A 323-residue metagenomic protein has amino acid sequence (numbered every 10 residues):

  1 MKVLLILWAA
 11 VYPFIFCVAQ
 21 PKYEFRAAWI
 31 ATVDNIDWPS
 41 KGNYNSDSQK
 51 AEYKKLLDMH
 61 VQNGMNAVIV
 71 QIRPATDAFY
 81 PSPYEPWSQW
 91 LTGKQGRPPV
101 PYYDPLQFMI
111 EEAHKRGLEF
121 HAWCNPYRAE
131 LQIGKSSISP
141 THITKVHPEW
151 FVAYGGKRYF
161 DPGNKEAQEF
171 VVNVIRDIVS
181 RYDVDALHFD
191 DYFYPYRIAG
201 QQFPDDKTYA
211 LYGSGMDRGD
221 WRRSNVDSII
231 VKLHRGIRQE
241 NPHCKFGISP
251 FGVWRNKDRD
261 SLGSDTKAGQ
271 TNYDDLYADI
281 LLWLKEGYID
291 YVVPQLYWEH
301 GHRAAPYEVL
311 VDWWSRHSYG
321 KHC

Functional and structural regions predicted by a protein language model:
K22-A27, M65-D77, D104-V152, H188-D191 (+2 more regions): Glycine-rich, aromatic-flanked loop segments that form ligand/cofactor-binding clefts across common enzyme folds
Y23, A31-A51, E111, H121-A122 (+2 more regions): Active-site-adjacent "subsite" loops/lids of carbohydrate-active enzymes
N35-D47, W87-Y103, Y154-V172, G213-V226 (+2 more regions): The substrate-binding groove and active-site-proximal loops of carbohydrate-active enzymes, especially glycoside
A51-D77, R181-A186, L282, E286-I289: Catalytic domains of carbohydrate-active enzymes, especially glycoside hydrolases
N63-V100: Aromatic-lined carbohydrate-binding/catalytic grooves of carbohydrate-active enzymes
A78-G93, R128-Y154, D191-S214, R259-G269: Aromatic- and acidic-residue-enriched segments that line the glycan-binding/catalytic groove of carbohydrate-active
H114, E119-Q132, H188-Y192, G219-L276 (+1 more regions): Aromatic-lined carbohydrate-recognition surfaces of secreted/lumenal glycan-active proteins
D185, D190, K207-M216, N272-R303: Aromatic- and acid-rich polysaccharide-binding/catalytic face of secreted or lumenal carbohydrate-active enzymes
